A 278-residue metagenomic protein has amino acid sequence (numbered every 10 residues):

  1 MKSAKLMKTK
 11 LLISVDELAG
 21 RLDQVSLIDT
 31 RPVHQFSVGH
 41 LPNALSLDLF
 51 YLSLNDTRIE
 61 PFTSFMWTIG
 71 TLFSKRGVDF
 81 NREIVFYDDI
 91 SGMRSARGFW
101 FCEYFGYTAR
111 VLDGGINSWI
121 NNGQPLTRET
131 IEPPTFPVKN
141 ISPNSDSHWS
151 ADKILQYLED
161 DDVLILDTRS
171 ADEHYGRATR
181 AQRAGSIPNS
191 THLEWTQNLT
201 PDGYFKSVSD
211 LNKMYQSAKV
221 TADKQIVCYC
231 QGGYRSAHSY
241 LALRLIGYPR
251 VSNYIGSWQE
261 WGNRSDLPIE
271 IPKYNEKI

Functional and structural regions predicted by a protein language model:
K2-A4, T57-D152, Q156-Y157, R235-S252 (+1 more regions): Thiolate-centered catalytic microenvironments shared by cysteine-dependent enzyme domains
K2-S14, S53, S118-P188, D266-I278: Active-site neighborhoods of enzymes that stabilize oxyanions during catalysis
K2-T68, V163-R180, S186, T191-W195 (+1 more regions): N-terminal intrinsically disordered, low-complexity segments enriched in P/E/S/T
L54-R82, W195-I226: Helix-loop module immediately N-terminal to the HCX5R catalytic loop in PTP-like cysteine phosphatase domains
T191-T200, I255-Q259: Short, flexible loop segments at boundaries between secondary-structure elements
S209, R250-S252, Q259-E276: Extended hydrophobic/aromatic segments used for targeting, binding, or gating
